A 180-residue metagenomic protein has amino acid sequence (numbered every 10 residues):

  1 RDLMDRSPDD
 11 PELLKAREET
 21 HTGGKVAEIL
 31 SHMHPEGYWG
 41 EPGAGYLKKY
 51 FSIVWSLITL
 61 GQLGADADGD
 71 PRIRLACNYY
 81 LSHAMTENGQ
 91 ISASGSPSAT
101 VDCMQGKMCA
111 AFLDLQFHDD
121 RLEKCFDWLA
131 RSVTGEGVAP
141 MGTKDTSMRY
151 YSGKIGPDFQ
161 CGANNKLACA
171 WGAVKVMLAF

Functional and structural regions predicted by a protein language model:
R1-F180: Preference for long, amphipathic alpha-helical scaffolds in soluble/luminal domains and all-alpha bundles
